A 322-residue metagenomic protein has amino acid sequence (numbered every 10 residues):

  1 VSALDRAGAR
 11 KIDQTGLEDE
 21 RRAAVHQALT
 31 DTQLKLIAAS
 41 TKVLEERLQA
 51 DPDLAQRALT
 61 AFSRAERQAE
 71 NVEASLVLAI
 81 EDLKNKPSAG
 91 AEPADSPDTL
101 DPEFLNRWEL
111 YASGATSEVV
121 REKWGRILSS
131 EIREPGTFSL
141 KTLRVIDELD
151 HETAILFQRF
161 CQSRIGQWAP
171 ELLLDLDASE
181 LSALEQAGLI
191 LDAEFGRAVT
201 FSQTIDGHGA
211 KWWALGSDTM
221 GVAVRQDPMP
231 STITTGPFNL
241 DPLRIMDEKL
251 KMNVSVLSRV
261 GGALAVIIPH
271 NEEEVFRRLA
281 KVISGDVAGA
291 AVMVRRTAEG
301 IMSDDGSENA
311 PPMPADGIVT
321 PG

Functional and structural regions predicted by a protein language model:
V1-G16, E20, Q27-L29, Q33-A61 (+6 more regions): Extended alpha-helical scaffold and adjacent linker segments that couple domains and build interaction/assembly
A3-G125, D304-D305, A310, D316-G322: Eukaryotic partner-binding/assembly regions in large regulatory complexes
L4, Y111-A115, I127-E131, I146-L149 (+1 more regions): Generic structural signal for hydrophobic core residues of well-folded globular domains
P102-A112, E118-I132, L191-V282, D286 (+2 more regions): Accessory beta->alpha helical hairpin/"wing" motif in late/C-terminal subdomains of nucleic-acid enzymes
W108-A112, K141, V145, L176: Non-transmembrane, amphipathic alpha-helical segments
F138-L173: Short amphipathic alpha-helical interface segments
D175-L191, G196: Basic amphipathic alpha-helical segments that dock to polyanions
R278-G322: Long, low-complexity, charge-rich intrinsically disordered regions
